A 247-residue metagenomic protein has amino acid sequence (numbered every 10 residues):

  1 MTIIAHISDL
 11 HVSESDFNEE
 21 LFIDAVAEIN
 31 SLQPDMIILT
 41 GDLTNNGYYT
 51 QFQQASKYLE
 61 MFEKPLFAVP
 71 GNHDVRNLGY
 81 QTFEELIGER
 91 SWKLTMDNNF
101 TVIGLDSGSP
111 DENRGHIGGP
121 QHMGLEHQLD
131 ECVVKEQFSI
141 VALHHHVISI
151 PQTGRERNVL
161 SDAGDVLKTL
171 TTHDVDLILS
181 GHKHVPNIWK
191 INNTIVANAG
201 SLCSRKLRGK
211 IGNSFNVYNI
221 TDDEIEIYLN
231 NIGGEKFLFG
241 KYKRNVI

Functional and structural regions predicted by a protein language model:
M1-A5, L94-G104, F138, K190-I195: Beta-strand-turn-beta hairpins that frame and shape the catalytic cleft of phosphate-ester-processing enzymes
M1-Q54: N-terminal active-site segment of His-dependent metallophosphoesterases
I7-S8, M36-D42, L66-N72, D106 (+3 more regions): Active-site neighborhood of phospho(di)ester-bond hydrolases with catalytic His/Asp-centered motifs
S13-D16, N45-T50, N72-G79, P110-N113 (+3 more regions): Active-site environment of divalent metal-dependent phosphoester hydrolases
Y49-E131, K135, D165-T171, N216-V217: Extended active-site neighborhood of metal-dependent phosphoesterases/phosphodiesterases
C132-Q152: Short acidic, glycine-rich surface-loop motifs adjacent to enzyme active sites
R155-E226: Conserved beta-sheet core of the metallophosphoesterase superfamily
D222-I247: A short C-terminal boundary segment appended to hydrolase-like catalytic domains
